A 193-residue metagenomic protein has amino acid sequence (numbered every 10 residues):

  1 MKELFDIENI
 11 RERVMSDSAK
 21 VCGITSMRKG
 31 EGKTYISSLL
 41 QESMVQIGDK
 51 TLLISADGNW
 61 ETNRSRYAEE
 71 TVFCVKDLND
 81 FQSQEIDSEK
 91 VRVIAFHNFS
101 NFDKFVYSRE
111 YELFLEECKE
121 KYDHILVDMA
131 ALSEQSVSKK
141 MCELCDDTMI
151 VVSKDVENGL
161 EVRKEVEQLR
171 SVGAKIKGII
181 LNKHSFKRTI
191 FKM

Functional and structural regions predicted by a protein language model:
M1-M27: Extreme N-terminal, non-catalytic leader segments that precede Walker-type/kinase nucleotide-binding cores
N9-R13, S43, E117, Q168: A generic secondary-structure signal
E12-S16, S26-K29, D49-D123, A131 (+1 more regions): P-loop/Walker-type NTP enzyme "switch/lid" segment
C22, L52-I54, R92-I94, M149 (+1 more regions): Hydrophobic/aromatic beta-strand patches that form the interior of the parallel beta-sheet core in alpha/beta enzyme
Y35-I36: Hydrophobic positions on the alpha1 helix immediately C-terminal to the Walker A/P-loop
Q41, V45, C142: Gly/Ala-rich phosphate-binding loop of Rossmann-like dinucleotide-binding domains, activating on the conserved
M44, G48, Y67, L169: Active-site catalytic pocket residues across diverse enzymes, especially alpha/beta-hydrolases
F105-M193: Conserved catalytic-core segment of NTP-binding enzymes
